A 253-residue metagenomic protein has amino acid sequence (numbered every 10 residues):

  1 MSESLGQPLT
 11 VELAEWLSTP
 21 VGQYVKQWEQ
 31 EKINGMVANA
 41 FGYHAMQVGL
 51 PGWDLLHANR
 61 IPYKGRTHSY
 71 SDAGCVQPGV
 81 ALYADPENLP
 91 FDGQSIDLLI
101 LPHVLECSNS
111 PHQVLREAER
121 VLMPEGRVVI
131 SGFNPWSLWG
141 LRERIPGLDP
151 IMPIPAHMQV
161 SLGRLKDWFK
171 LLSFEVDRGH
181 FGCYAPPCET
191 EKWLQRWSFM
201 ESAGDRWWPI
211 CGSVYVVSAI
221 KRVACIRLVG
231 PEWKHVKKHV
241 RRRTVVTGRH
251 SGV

Functional and structural regions predicted by a protein language model:
M1-A38: Class I SAM-dependent methyltransferase Rossmann-like catalytic core, especially the SAM/SAH-binding loop
E31, G35-L89: Class I SAM-dependent methyltransferase SAM/SAH-binding core
E87-L99: A short acidic, Gly/Pro-enriched loop at the edge of an enzyme's catalytic core that lines a small-molecule cofactor
H112-R127: A short glycine-rich, Lys/Arg-flanked "PGG" loop and its adjoining helix->strand segment in the class I
R127-M152, A156: Conserved class I S-adenosyl-L-methionine
I145, A156-G179: Short alpha-helix
V176-E201, I210-C211: Conserved catalytic loop of SAM-dependent methyltransferase domains
F199-V253: C-terminal lobe and adjacent flexible extensions of AdoMet/dcAdoMet transferase-like proteins
